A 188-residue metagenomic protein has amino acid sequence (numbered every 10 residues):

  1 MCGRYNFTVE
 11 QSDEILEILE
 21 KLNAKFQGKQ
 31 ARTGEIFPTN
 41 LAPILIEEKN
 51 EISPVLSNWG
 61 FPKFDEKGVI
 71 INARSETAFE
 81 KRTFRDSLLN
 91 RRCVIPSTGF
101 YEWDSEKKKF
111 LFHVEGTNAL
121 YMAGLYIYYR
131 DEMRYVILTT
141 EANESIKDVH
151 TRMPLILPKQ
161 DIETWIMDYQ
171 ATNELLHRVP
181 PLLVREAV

Functional and structural regions predicted by a protein language model:
M1-V188: Short linear sequence motif anchored by a di-proline
